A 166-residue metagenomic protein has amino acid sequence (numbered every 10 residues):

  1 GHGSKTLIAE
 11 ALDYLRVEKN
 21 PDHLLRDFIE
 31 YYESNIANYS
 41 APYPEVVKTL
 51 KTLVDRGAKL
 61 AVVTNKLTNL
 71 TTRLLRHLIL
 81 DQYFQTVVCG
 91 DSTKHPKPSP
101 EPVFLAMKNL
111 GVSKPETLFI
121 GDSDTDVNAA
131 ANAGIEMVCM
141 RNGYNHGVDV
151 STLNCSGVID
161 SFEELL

Functional and structural regions predicted by a protein language model:
G1-T52, R56, L67: N-terminal helical cap/lid subdomain that shapes the substrate entry/recognition surface in HAD-like hydrolases
K51-V54, T68, T72-L166: Asp-based, Mg2+/Mn2+-dependent phosphohydrolase catalytic module
